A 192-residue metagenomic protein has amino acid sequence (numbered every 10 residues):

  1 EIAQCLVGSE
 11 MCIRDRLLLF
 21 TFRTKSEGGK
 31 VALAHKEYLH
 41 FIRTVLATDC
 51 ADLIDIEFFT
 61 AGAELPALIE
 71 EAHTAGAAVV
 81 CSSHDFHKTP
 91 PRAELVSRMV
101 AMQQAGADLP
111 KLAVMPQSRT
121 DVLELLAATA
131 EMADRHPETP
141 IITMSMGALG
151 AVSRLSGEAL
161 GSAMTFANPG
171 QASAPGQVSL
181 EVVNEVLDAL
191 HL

Functional and structural regions predicted by a protein language model:
E1-G8, I13: Single conserved hydrophobic/aromatic residue that forms the stacking wall/gate of nucleotide- or nucleobase-binding
A3, I42-R43, M99: Short hydrophobic/charged patches on amphipathic alpha-helices used for structural packing and interfaces
V7, D49, A105: Structured loop/turn residues at beta-strand edges in well-structured enzyme cores
S9, K36-H40, L95, L126: Well-ordered, non-membrane alpha-helical segments in soluble/globular domains
E10, D15-L19, A78, P140: Short, proline-centered helix/strand-breaking motifs
I13-R14, D49, H136: A structural signal for short coil/turn segments at secondary-structure junctions
L18-T60: Glycine/small-residue-rich loop that forms an oxyanion/phosphate-binding "nest" at active or ligand-binding sites
L53, F58-L192: Catalytic alpha/beta core domains of metabolic enzymes, predominantly
